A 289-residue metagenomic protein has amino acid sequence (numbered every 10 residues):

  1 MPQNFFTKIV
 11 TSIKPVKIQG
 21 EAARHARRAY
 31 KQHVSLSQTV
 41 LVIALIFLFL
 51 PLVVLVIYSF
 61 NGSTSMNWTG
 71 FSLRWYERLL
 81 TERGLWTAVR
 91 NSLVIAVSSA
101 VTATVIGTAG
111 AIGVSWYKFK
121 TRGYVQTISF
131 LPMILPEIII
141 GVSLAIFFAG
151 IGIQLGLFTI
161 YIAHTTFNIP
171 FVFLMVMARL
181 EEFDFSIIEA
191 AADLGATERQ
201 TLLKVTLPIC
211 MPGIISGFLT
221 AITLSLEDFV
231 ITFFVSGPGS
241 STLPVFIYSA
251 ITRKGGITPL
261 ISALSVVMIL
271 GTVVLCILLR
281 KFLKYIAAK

Functional and structural regions predicted by a protein language model:
M1-V42, L278-K289: Transmembrane alpha-helical segments of polytopic membrane transport and secretion proteins
Q3, L50-R83, F233-P238: Short membrane-interfacial helix/loop motifs at transmembrane-helix boundaries
G20-R27, M66, L73, T121-R122 (+3 more regions): Membrane-interfacial helix termini and adjacent extracytoplasmic/periplasmic loops of multi-pass transporters
H25-A29, S98-S129, I146, I277-K284: Transmembrane-helix boundary motif in ABC transporter permease subunits
A29-Y30, Y76-G84, S225-L226, T232-K281: Interhelical loop and adjacent transmembrane-helix boundary motif in polytopic membrane transport permeases
V34-L41, A109-S143, I188: Cytoplasmic-entry segments and transmembrane alpha-helices of multi-pass inner-membrane transporters
V40, I46-L52, T165, F173-M177 (+2 more regions): Transmembrane alpha-helices
L55-S59, S63, V172, I214-A250: Non-cytoplasmic
